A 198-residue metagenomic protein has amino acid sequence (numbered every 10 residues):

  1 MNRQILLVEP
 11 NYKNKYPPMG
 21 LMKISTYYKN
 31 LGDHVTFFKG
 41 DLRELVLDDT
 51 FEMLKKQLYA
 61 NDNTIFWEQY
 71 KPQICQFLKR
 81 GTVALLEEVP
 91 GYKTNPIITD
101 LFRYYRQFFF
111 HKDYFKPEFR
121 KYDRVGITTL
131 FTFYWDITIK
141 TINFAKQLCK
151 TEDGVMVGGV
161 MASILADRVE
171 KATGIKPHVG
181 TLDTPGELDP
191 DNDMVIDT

Functional and structural regions predicted by a protein language model:
M1-I175: A short, structured N-terminal alpha-helical element that caps or precedes a catalytic domain
M1-I5, D167, K171-T198: N-terminal [4Fe-4S]-dependent radical SAM core
